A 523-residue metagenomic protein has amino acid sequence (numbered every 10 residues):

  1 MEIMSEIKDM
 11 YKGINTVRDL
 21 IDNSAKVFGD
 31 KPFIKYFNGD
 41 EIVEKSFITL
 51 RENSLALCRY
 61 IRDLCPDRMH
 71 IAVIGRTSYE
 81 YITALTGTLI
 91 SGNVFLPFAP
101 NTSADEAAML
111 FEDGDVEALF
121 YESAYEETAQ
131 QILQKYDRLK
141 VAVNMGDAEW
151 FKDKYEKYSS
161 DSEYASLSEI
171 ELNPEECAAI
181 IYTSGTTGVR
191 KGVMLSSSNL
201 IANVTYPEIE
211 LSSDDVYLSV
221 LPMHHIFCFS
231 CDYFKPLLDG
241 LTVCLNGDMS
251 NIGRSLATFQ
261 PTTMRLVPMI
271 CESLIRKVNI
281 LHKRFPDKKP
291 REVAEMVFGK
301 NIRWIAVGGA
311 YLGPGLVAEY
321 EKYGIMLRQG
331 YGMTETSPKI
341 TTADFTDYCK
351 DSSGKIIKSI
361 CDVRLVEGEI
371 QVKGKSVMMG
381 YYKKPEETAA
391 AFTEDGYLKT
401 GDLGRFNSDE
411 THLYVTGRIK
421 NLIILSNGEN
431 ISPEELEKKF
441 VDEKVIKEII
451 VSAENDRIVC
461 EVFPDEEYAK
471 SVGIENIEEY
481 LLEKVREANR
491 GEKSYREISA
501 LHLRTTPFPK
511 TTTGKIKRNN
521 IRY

Functional and structural regions predicted by a protein language model:
G29-P32, S160-Y182, V189, L211-V216: Conserved pre-ATP/AMP-binding loop-to-beta segment of ANL
V43, C58-T102, V220: Conserved AMP-binding/adenylate-forming
E44-I48, A178-A202: Conserved AMP-binding A3 loop
R51-A56, P174, V193-S213, V220: Conserved structural elements of the adenylate-forming
I201-V216, M223-V293: Conserved AMP-binding/adenylation subdomain of ANL enzymes
T262-L266, L274-Y348, D362, K447: Gly/Ser/Thr-rich phosphate-binding loop
S359-I360, R364, E369-L425, N430 (+1 more regions): Conserved ATP-binding/catalytic segment of the ANL
E448-V451, D456, R486-Y523: Conserved C-terminal "lid"/linker of ANL adenylate-forming enzymes
